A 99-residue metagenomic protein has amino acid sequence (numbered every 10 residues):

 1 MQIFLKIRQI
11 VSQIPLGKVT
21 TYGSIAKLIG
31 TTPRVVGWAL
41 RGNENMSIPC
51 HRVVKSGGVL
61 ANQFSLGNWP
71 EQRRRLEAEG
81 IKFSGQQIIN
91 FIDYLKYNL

Functional and structural regions predicted by a protein language model:
M1-L99: Nucleic acid-binding interface residues in structured DNA/RNA-binding domains, emphasizing the DNA-engaging scaffolds
